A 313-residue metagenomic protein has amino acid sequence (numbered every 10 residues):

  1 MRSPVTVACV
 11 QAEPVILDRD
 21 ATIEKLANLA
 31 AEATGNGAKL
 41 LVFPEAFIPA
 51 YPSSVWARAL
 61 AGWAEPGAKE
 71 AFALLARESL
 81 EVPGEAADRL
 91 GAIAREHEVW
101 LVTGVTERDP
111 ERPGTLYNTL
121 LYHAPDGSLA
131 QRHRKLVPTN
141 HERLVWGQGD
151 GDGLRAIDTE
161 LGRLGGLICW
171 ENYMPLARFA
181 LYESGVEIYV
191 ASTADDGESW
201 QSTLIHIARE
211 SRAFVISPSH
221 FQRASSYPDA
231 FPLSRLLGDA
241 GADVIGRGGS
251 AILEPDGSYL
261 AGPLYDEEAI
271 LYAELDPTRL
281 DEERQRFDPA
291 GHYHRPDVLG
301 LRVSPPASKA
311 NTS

Functional and structural regions predicted by a protein language model:
R2-C9: Extreme N-terminal starter segment of soluble prokaryotic enzymes
A8, L121-H123, A251, L271: Conserved hydrophobic/aromatic positions in well-ordered beta-strands
Q11-L29: N-terminal phosphate-binding loop and adjacent alpha-helix
R19, A31-P125, D195-G197, Q201-A213: Cys-nucleophile CN-hydrolase/nitrilase-fold catalytic domain and related Cys-dependent amidase chemistry that acts on
E81-V82, A86-D88, A92, E107-E187 (+2 more regions): Active-site catalytic loop in hydrolytic enzyme cores
A156, H220-S313: C-terminal beta-strand edge segments of enzyme domains
